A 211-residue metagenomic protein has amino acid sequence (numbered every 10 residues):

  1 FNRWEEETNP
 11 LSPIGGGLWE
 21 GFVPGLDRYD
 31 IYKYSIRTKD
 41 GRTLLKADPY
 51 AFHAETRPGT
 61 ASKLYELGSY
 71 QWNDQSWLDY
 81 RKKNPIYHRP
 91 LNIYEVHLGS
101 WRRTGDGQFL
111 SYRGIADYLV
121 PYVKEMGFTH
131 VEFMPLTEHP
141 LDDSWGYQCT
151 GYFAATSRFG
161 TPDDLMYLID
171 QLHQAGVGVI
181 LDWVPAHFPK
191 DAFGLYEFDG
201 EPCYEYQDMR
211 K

Functional and structural regions predicted by a protein language model:
N2-P10, R42-L44: Surface-exposed loop/edge segments in extracytoplasmic proteins
W4-E6, I14-G16, R89, W145 (+1 more regions): Short, solvent-exposed coil/turn segments
E5, R28-D30, E197: Short loop/turn segments at connectors of secondary-structure elements within structured domains
N9-P13, H173-A175: Active-site-proximal helices and loops of the catalytic beta/alpha 8
P13-E95, S100-G107, G114: The feature marks proteins involved in alpha-glucan
E55, Q75-H88, H97-K211: Substrate-binding/active-site clefts of carbohydrate-active enzymes
